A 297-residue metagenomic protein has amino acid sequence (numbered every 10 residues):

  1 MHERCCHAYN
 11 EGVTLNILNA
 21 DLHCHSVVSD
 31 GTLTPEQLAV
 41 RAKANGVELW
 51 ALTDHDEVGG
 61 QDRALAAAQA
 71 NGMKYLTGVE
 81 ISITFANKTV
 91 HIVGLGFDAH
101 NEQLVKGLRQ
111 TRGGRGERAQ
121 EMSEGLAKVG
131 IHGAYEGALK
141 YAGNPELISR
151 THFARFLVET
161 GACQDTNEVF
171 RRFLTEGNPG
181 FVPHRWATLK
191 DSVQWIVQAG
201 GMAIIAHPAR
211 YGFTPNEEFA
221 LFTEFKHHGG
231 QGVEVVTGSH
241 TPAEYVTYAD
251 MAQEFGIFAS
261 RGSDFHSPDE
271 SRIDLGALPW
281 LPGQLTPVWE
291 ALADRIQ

Functional and structural regions predicted by a protein language model:
C6-K88, F173-T175, A187-E270: An N-terminally biased module of ancient metal coordination in phosphate/nucleic-acid-related enzymes
A67-T223, G283-Q297: Extended substrate/RNA-proximal surfaces in nucleic-acid metabolism proteins
S263-I296: Catalytic core of soluble alpha/beta enzymes
